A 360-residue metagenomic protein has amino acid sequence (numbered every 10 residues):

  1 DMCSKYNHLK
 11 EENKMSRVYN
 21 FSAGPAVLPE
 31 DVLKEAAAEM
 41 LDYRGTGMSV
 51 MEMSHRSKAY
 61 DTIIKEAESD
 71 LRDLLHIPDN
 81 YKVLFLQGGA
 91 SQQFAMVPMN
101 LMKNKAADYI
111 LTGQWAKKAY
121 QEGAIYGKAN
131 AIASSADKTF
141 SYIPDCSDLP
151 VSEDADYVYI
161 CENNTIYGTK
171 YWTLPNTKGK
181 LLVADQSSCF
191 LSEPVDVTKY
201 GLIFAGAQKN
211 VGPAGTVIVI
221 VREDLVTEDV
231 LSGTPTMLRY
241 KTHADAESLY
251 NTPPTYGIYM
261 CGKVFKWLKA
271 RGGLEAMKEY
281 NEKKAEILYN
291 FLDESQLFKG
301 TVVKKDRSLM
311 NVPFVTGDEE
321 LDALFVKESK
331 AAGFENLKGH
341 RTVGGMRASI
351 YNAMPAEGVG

Functional and structural regions predicted by a protein language model:
R17-E68: A glycine-/small-polar-enriched, mobile loop at the entrance of the PLP active site in fold-type I
R17-V18, H340, G344-G360: PLP-dependent enzyme catalytic core of the Aspartate aminotransferase-like
G24, G123, S134-F190: Active-site phosphate-binding strand-loop segment of PLP-dependent enzymes
P29, A207-Y289, V303: Active-site C-terminal subdomain of aminotransferase-like
G47-Q93, N100, E122: Conserved N-terminal alpha-helix of the aminotransferase class I/II PLP-enzyme fold
S91-V158: PLP-dependent aminotransferase-like
V183, V197-Q208, V217: Conserved active-site segment immediately N-terminal to the catalytic lysine that forms the internal aldimine
F298-S329: Conserved PLP-binding catalytic core of the aspartate aminotransferase-like
